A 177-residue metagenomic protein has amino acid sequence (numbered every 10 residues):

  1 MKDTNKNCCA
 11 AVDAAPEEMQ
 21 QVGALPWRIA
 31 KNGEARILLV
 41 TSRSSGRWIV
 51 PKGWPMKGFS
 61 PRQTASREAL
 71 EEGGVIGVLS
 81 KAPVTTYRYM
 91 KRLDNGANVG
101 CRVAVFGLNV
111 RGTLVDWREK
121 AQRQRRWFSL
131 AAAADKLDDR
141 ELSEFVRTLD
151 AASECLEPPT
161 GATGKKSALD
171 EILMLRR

Functional and structural regions predicted by a protein language model:
M1-A30: Acidic, metal-coordinating catalytic segment for phosphate/diphosphate chemistry, firing primarily on the Nudix
Q20, R36, V99-F106, Q124: Short beta-strand micro-motifs in enzyme catalytic cores
A30-R36, D94-N98: Short, solvent-exposed loop/turn segments that connect beta-strands within catalytic domains and beta-strand-rich
N32-I76: Conserved Nudix-box catalytic region and its N-terminal flanking loop in Nudix hydrolases and closely related
I49, G100, W127: Short aromatic/basic micro-patch
G74-L114: Active-site segment of metal-dependent pyrophosphate-handling enzymes, primarily the Nudix hydrolase catalytic core
A104-T148: NUDIX/MutT-family hydrolases
L137-R177: Charged phosphate-binding loop/patch that engages nucleotide di/tri-phosphates or the phosphate backbone of nucleic
